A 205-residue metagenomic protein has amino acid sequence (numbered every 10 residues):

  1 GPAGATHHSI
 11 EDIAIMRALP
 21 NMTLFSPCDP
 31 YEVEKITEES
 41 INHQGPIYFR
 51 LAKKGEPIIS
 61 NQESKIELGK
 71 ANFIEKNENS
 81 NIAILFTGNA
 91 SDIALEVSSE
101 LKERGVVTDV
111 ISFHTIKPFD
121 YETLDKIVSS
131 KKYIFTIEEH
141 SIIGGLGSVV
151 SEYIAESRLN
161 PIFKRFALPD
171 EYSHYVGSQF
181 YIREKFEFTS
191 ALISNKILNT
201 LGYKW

Functional and structural regions predicted by a protein language model:
G1-A83, D92, L201: Conserved thiamine diphosphate
R50-W205: Thiamine diphosphate
